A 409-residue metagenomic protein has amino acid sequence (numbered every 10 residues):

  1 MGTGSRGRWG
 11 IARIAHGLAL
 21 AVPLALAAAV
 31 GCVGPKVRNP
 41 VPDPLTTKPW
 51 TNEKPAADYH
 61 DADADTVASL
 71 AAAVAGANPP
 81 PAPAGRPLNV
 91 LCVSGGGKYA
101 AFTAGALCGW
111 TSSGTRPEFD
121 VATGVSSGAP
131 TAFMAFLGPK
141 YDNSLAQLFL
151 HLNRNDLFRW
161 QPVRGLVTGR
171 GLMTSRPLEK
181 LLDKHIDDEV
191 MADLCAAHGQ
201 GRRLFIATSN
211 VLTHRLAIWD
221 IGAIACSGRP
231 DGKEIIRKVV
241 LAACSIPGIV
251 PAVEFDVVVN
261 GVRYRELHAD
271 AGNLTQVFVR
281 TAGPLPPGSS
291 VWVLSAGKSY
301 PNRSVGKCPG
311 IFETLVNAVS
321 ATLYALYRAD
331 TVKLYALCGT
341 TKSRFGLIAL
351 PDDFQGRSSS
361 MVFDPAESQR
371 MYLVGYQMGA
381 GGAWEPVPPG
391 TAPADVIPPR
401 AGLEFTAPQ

Functional and structural regions predicted by a protein language model:
M1-R13: N-terminal secretory signal peptides that target proteins for export/translocation
S5-R8, A27, K36: Intrinsically disordered low-complexity regions specifically enriched for long asparagine
W9, G17-A19, L373: Hydrophobic residues within membrane-embedded alpha helices
G17-A29: Bacterial N-terminal signal peptides
C32-D120, F136-Q409: Patatin-like phospholipase
V125-S126: Catalytic nucleophile serine of serine hydrolases, specifically the conserved "nucleophile elbow" pentapeptide
T131-M134: Hydrolases whose catalytic domains are alpha/beta-hydrolase-1, hotdog thioesterase, or metallo-beta-lactamase-like
